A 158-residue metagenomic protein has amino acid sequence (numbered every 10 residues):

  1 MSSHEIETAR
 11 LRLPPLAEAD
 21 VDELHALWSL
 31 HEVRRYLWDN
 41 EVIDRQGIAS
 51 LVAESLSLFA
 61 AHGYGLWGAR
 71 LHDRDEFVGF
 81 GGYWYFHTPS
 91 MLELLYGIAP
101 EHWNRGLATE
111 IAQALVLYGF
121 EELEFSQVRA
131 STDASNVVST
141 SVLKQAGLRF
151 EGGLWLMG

Functional and structural regions predicted by a protein language model:
M1-Y36, A53, G68-G158: Acyl-donor (CoA/ACP) binding surface of acyl/acetyltransferases
N40-V42: Short glycine-enriched, charge-decorated loop/helix-capping segments at active-site entrances that position
D44-I48: Short amphipathic alpha-helix in the helical subdomain of ABC transporter nucleotide-binding domains
S55-G68: A short helix-loop-beta-strand connector motif used in the catalytic cores of GNAT acetyltransferases and, in some
